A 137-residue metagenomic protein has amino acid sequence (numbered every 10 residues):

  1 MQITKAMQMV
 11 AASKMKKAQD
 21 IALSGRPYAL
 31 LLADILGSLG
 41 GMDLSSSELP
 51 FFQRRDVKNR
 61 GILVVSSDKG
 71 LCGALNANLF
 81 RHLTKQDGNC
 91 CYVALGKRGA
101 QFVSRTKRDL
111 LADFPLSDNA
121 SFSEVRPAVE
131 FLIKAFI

Functional and structural regions predicted by a protein language model:
M1-I137: Conserved loop-to-helix interface motifs that mediate assembly, gating, or partner/ligand docking in ancient ring
